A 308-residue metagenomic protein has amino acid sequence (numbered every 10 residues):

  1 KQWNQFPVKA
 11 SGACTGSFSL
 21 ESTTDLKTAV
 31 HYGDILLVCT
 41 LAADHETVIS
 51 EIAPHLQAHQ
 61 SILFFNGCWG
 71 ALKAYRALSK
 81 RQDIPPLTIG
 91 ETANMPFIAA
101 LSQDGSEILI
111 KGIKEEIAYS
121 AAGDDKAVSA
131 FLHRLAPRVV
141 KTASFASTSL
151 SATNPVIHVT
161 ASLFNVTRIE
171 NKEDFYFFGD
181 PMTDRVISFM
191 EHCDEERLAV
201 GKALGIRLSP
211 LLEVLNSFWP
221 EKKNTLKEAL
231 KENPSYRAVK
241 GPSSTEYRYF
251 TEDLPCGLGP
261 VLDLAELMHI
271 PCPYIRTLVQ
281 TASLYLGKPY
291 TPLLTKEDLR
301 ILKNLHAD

Functional and structural regions predicted by a protein language model:
K1-G33, M268: Conserved N-terminal Rossmann-fold NAD(P) cofactor-binding segment
D34, T40-L41: Short glycine-/small-residue-rich Rossmann-like dinucleotide-binding loops
D34-I35, S61: Structural motif
A42-D104: Rossmann-like NAD(P)(H) cofactor-binding subdomain of soluble oxidoreductases
A77-S144: Predominantly flavin-linked oxidoreductase catalytic cores and closely associated redox partners
S102-K111, N154-T160, A307: Short, surface-exposed amphipathic charged segments that create phosphate/polyanion-binding patches used for binding
E115-E213: Active-site-lining helix/loop region of Rossmann-like oxidoreductase modules
E173, D180, I187-D308: NAD(P)-dependent Rossmann-like dehydrogenase/reductase catalytic/cofactor-binding core
